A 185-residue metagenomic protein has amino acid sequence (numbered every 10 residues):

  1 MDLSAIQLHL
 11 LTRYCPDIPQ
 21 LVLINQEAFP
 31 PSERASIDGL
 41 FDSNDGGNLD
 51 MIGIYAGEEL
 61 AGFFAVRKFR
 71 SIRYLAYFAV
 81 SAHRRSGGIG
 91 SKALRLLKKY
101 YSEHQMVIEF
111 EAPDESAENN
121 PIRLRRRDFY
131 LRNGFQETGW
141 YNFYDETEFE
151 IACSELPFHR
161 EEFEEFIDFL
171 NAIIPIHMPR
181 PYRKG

Functional and structural regions predicted by a protein language model:
M1-A35, E150, E162-F169, I176-G185: Short amphipathic alpha-helix that is part of the acyltransferase structural core
Q26-G57: Active-site rim helix/loop that mediates acceptor-substrate recognition in acyltransferases
L49-G53, F63, F149-I151: Short hydrophobic/aromatic beta-strand element in the GNAT-like acyltransferase core that lines or flanks the acyl-donor
G53, E58-R67, S71-A79: Conserved beta-strand in the GNAT
S71, Y144-F149: Short acidic/glycine-enriched loop/turn segments that link adjacent beta-strands
V80, S86-Y100: Conserved acetyl-CoA-binding loop-helix of GNAT-fold acetyltransferases
Y101-I122: Conserved GNAT acetyl-CoA-binding A-motif
D128-T138: Conserved acetyl-CoA-binding loop of GNAT-fold acetyltransferases
